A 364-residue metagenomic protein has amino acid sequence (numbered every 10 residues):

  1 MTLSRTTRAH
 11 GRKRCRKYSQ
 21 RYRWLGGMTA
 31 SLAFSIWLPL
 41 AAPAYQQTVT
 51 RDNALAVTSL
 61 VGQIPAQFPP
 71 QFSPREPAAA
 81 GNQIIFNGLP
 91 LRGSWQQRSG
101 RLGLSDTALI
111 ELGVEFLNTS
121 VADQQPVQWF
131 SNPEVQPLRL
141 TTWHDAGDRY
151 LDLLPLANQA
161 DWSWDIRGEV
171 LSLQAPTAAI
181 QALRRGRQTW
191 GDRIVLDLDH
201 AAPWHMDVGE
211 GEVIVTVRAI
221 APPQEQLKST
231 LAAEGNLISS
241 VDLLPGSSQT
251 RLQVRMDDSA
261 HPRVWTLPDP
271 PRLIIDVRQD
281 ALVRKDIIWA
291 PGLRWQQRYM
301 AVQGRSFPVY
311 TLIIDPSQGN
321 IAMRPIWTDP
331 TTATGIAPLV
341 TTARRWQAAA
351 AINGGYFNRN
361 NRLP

Functional and structural regions predicted by a protein language model:
M1-Y18: N-terminal secretory signal peptides that target proteins for export/translocation
K13-T29: N-terminal Sec-pathway targeting helices
M28-W37: Bacterial N-terminal signal peptides
W37-D315, A333, R345: Signal-peptide-cleaved, periplasmic/extracellular N-terminal interaction regions immediately downstream of the signal
I314-M323: Extracellular pro-sequences of secreted precursors
D315, A351-Y356: Active-site-proximal beta-strand/loop segments in catalytic clefts of secreted hydrolases
A322-T331: A short aromatic-anchored loop/beta-hairpin motif
N358-P364: Active-site-adjacent helix-turn-beta-strand microarchitecture at beta-sheet edges that either contains or buttresses
